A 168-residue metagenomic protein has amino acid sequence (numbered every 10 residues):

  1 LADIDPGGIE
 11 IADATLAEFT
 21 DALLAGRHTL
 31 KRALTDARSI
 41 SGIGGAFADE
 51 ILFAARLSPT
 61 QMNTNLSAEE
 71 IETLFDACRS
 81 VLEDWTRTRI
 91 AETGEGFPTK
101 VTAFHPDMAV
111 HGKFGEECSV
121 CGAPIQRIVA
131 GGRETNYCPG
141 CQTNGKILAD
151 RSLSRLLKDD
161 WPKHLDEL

Functional and structural regions predicted by a protein language model:
L1-L57, M62-N65, E69, L74: Phosphate/anion-contacting hairpin/loop surfaces
A37, G112-G115, T135-C138: Residues immediately within or flanking Cys/His clusters that coordinate Zn2+ in small zinc-binding modules
A48, I125-Q126, K146: Short functional micro-motifs and their immediate structural scaffolds
A68, R155-L168: Gly/Gly-Pro- and Ser/Thr-rich, intrinsically disordered tail segments characteristic of DNA damage-repair and tolerance
E95-A109, S119-A123: Short Cys/His-rich Zn2+-coordinating modules
H105-F114, I128-G131: Short, flexible, mixed-charge glycine/proline-rich loop motifs that serve as phosphate/nucleic-acid-contacting
C118-C121, C138-C141: Short cysteine-rich clusters marking metal-coordination/redox-active sites
N144-D159: Short metal-binding segments enriched for Cys and/or His
